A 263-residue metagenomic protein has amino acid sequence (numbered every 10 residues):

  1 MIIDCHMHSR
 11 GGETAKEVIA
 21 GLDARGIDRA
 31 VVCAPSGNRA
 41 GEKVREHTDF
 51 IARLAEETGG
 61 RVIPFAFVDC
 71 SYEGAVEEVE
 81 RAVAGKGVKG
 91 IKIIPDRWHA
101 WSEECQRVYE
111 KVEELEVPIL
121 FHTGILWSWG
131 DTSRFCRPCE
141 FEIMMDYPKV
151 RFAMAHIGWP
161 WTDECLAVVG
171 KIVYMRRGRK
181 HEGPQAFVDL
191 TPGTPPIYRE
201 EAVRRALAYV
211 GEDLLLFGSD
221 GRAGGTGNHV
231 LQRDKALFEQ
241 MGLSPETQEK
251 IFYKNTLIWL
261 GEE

Functional and structural regions predicted by a protein language model:
M1-C5, G11, K16-R29, E80-R81 (+2 more regions): Mid-to-C-terminal alpha-helical segments outside catalytic/metal-binding sites
I2-C5, V31-A34, F65-F67, K92 (+3 more regions): Active-site neighborhood of phospho(di)ester-bond hydrolases with catalytic His/Asp-centered motifs
H6, L22, I51, A55 (+8 more regions): Conserved, mostly hydrophobic/aromatic
S9-R10, I125, W159, A223: Short active-site segment of divalent metal-dependent hydrolases/proteases that encodes the spacing between
G12-L22, H47, S71-V83, R199-A202: Short, acidic/polar
D28, G37, E42-F135, E182 (+1 more regions): Active-site gating/metal-coordination segments in enzymes
G37-G60, L126-I143, R222, G227-P245 (+1 more regions): Ligand-binding grooves and catalytic loops that recognize ribose/phosphate and carbohydrate rings, and esterified lipid
K89-G90, S102-L216: Catalytic pocket-lining loop regions of alpha/beta-barrel enzymes, especially the amidohydrolase/enolase/GH5 lineages
